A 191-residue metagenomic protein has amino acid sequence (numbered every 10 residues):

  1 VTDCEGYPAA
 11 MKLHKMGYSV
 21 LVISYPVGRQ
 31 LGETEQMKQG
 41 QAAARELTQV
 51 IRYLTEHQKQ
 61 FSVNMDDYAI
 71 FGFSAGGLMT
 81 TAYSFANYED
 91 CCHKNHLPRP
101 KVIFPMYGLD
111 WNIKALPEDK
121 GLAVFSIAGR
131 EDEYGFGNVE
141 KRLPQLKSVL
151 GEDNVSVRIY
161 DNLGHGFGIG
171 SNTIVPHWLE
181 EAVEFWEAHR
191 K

Functional and structural regions predicted by a protein language model:
V1-V63: Serine-hydrolase catalytic machinery in alpha/beta-hydrolase-like enzymes
D3, Y7, M11, F136-P144 (+1 more regions): Short, surface-exposed alpha-helical segments at coil->helix boundaries
S19-S24, A69-F71, T81, K101-M106 (+2 more regions): Structural recognition of the beta-strand scaffold that forms the well-ordered cores of secreted hydrolase catalytic
Y25-R29, D110, G164: Alpha/beta-hydrolase active-site loop signature
R45-D119: Primarily recognizes the serine-hydrolase "nucleophile elbow" in alpha/beta-hydrolase and SGNH/GDSL folds
L47-I51, L143, V183: Generic structural signal for well-ordered alpha-helices, preferentially at hydrophobic/aromatic core positions
K94-E152, S156: The feature captures the conserved acid-bearing segment of alpha/beta-hydrolase catalytic domains
G151-K191: C-terminal catalytic histidine-bearing segment of alpha/beta-hydrolase fold enzymes
